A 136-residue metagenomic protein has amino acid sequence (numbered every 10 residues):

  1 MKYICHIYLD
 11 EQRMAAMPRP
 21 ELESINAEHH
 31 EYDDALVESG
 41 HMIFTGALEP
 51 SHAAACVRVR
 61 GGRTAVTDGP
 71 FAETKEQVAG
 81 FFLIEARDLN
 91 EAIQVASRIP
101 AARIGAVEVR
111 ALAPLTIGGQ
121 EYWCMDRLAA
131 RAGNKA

Functional and structural regions predicted by a protein language model:
M1-A136: Conserved, structured core segments of small domains
